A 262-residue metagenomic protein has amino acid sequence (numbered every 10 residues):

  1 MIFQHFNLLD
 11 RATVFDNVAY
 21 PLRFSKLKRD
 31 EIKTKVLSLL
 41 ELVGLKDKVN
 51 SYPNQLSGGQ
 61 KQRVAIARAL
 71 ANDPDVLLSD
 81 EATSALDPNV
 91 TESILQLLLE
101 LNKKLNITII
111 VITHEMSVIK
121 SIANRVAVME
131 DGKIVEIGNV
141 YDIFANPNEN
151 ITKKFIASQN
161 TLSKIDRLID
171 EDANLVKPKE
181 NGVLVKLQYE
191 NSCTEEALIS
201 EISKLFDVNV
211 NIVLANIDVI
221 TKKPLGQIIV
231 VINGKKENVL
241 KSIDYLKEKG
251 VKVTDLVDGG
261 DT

Functional and structural regions predicted by a protein language model:
A12-A19: Short coil-to-helix segment of the ABC ATPase nucleotide-binding domain corresponding to the Q-loop/switch region
R23, D30-D47: Conserved ABC ATPase "signature" region
S51-N54, A71-N72, S79: Conserved signature/switch motifs of ABC ATPase nucleotide-binding domains
I66: Hydrophobic anchor residue at the start of the ABC signature
P88-V90: Helix N-cap at the start of a conserved alpha-helix in ABC-type nucleotide-binding domains
I119-S121: A short, surface-exposed alpha-helical micro-motif characterized by mixed small hydrophobic and charged/polar residues
I137-G138, N146: ABC ATPase "signature
